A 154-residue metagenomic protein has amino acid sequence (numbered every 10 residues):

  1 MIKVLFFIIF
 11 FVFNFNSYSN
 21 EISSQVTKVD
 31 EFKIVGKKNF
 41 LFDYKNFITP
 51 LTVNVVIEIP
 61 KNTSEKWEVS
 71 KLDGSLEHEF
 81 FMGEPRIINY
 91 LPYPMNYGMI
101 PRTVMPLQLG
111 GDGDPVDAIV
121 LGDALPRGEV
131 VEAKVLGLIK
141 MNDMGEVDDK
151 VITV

Functional and structural regions predicted by a protein language model:
V4-F13: Sec-dependent N-terminal signal peptides
V12-E21: Bacterial Sec-dependent signal peptides at the C-terminal "C-region" and cleavage site
N20-V154: Hydrophobic N-terminal alpha-helices or hydrophobic patches in metabolic proteins across all domains of life
